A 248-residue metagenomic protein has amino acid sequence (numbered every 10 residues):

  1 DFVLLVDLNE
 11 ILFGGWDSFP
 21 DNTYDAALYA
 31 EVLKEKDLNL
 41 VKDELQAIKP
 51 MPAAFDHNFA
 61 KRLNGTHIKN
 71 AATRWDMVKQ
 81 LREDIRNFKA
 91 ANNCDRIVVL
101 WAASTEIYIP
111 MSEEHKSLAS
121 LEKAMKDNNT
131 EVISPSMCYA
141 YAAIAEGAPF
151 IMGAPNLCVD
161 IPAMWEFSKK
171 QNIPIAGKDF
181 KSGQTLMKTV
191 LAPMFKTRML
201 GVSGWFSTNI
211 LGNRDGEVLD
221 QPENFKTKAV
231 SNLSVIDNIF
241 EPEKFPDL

Functional and structural regions predicted by a protein language model:
D1-A154, C158-K170, K181, L186-A192: Metallocofactor- and cofactor-centric catalytic cores in central/energy metabolism, strongly enriched
E166, I173, Q184-L248: Active-site-lining helix/loop region of Rossmann-like oxidoreductase modules
I173-D179: A glycine-rich helix N-cap at a beta->alpha junction
